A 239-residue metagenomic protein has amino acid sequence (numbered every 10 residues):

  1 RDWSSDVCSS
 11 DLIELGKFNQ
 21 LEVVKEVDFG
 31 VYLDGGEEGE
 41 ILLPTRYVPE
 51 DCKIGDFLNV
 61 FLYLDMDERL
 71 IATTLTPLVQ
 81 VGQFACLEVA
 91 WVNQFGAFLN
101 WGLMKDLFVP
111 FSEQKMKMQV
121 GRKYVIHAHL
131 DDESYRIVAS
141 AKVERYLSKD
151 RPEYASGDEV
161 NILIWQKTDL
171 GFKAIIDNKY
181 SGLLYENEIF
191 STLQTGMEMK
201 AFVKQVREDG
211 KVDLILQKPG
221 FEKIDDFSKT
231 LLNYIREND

Functional and structural regions predicted by a protein language model:
D2-S9: Short, small-residue-biased leader/transition segments that mark boundaries at the very start of proteins
I13-V27, L58-V60, V81-Q94, R122-A128 (+3 more regions): Structural detector for short beta-strands of small beta-barrel domains
D28-Y32, F95-F98, D169-A174, K211: Short aromatic-glycine-enriched beta-strand elements
E38-I54, K105-K117, S148-K149, Y180-L193: Beta-strand/loop nucleic-acid-binding surfaces
K53-I71: A low-complexity, Ser/Thr/Gly/Pro-enriched, surface-exposed linker/loop concept that marks segments flanking
L78-R151, W165: Intrinsically disordered, low-complexity linker/loop segments enriched in Gly/Pro and charged/polar residues
F172-K223: Long, low-complexity, charged/polar intrinsically disordered regions in eukaryotic proteins
D213-D239: Strongly charged, low-complexity linkers/loops
